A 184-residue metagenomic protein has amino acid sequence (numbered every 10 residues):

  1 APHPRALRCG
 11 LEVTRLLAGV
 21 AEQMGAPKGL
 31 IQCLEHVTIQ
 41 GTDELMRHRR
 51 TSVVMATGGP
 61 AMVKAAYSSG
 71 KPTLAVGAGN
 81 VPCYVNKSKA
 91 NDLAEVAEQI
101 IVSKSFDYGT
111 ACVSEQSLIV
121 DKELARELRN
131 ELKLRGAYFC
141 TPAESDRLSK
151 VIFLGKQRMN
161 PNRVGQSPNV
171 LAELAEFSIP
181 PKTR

Functional and structural regions predicted by a protein language model:
A1-E95: Rossmann-like NAD(P) dinucleotide-binding subdomain of oxidoreductase/dehydrogenase enzymes
L16, V20, V63-R184: ALDH superfamily catalytic-core signature
